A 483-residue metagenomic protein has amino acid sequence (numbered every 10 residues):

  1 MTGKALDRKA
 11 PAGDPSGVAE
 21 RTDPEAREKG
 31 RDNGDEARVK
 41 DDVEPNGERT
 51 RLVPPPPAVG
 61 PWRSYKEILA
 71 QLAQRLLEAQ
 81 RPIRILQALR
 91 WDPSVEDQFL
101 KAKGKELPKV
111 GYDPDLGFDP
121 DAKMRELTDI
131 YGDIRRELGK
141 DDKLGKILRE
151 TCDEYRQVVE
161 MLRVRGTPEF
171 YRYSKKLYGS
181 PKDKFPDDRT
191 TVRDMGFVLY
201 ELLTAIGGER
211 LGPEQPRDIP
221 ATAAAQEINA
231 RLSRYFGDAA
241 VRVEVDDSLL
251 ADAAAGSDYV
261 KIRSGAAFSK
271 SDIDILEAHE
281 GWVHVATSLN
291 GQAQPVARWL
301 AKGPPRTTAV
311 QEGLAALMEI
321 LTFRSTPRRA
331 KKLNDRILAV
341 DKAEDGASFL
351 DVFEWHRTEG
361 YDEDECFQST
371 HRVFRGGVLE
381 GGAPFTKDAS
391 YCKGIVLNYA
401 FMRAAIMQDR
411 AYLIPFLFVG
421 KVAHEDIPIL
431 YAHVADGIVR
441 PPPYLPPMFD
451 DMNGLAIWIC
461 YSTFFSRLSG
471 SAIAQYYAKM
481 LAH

Functional and structural regions predicted by a protein language model:
T2-R193, L455-I459, F464-H483: N-terminal low-structure segments adjacent to metalloprotease catalytic domains across cellular compartments
L138-D272: Contiguous, non-catalytic segments that form substrate-binding/exosite surfaces or channel walls
A230-A239, H284-Q294, L317-R328, A404: Secondary-structure boundary elements
A253-Y259, A286-G291, E365-H371: Active-site-adjacent bridging/hinge elements
S271, A286-Q311: Post-HEXXH active-site segment of zinc metalloproteases
I273-A286: Short alpha-helix carrying the canonical HExxH Zn2+-binding catalytic motif
A301-D341, G394: Post-HExxH zinc-binding segment in Zn-dependent metallohydrolases
R329-H483: Conserved alpha-helical "signature site" that marks functionally important helical segments or helix/loop junctions
